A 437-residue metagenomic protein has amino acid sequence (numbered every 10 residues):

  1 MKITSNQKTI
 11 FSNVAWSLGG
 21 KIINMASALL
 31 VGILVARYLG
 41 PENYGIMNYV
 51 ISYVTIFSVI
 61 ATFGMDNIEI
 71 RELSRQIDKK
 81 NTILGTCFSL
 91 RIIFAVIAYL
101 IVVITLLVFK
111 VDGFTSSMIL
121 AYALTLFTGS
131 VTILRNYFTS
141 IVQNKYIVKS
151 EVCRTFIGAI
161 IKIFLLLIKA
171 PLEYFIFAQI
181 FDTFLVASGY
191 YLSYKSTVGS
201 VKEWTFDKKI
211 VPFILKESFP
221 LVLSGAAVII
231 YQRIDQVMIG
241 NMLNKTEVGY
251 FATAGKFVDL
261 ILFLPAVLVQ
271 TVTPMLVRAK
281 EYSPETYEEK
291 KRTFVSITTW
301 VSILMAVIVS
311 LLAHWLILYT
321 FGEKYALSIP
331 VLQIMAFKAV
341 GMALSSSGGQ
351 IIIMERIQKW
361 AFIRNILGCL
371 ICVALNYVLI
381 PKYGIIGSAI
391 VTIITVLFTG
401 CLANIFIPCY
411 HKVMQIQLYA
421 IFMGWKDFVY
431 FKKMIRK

Functional and structural regions predicted by a protein language model:
M1-N6, I10, K145, L172-I176 (+4 more regions): Interhelical loop/hinge segments that connect adjacent transmembrane helices in multipass membrane
T4, L106-Y122, K245, R292 (+1 more regions): Interfacial segments at transmembrane-helix termini and the short loops linking adjacent helices
S12-A28, R154, G158, F175-Y194 (+3 more regions): Transmembrane helical elements of multi-pass membrane transporters/channels
A28, A61-D78, S140, V198 (+2 more regions): Helix-loop junctions and terminal segments of transmembrane helices in multi-pass membrane transport/translocation
A36-I46, L107-F109, G113-S116, I141-Y146 (+6 more regions): Membrane-interface helix-loop junctions in multi-pass transport and translocation proteins
E69, L134-S140, N144-K145, F164-L167 (+6 more regions): C-terminal transmembrane helix end/exit motif
E72-I77, F127-C153, F164, E173 (+2 more regions): Membrane-interface junctions at transmembrane-helix termini in multi-pass inner-membrane proteins
S89-S224, R233: Hydrophobic transmembrane helix module of multi-pass membrane transport proteins
